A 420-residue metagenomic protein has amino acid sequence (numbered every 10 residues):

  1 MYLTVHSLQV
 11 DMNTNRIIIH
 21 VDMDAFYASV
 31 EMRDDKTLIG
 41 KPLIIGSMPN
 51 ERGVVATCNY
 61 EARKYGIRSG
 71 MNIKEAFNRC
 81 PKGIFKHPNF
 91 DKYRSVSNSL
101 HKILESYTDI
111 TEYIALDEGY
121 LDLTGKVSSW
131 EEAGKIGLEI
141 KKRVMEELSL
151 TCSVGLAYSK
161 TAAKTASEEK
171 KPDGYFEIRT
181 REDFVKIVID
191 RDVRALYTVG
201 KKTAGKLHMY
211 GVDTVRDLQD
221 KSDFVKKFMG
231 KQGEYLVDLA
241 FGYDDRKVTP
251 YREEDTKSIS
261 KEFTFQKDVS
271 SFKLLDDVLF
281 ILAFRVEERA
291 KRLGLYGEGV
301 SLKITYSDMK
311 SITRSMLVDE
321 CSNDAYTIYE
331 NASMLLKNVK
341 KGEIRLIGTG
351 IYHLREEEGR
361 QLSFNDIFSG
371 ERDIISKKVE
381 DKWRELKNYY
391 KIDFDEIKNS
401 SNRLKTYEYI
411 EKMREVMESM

Functional and structural regions predicted by a protein language model:
M1-D238, V248, G370-M420: Gly/Gly-Pro- and Ser/Thr-rich, intrinsically disordered tail segments characteristic of DNA damage-repair and tolerance
H20, G205-L346, E356-Q361, D366: DNA-contacting surface of Y-family translesion DNA polymerases
K141, C152, K164, E254 (+2 more regions): Long, low-complexity intrinsically disordered regulatory regions enriched in P/S/T/G and acidic residues that serve as
A157-T161, Y296-S307, L346-R355, K398-T406: A glycine-rich phosphate-binding loop feature that marks nucleotide/adenosyl-phosphate handling sites
I351, E356-R372, R384-E385, Y390: Intrinsically disordered, low-complexity regulatory tails
